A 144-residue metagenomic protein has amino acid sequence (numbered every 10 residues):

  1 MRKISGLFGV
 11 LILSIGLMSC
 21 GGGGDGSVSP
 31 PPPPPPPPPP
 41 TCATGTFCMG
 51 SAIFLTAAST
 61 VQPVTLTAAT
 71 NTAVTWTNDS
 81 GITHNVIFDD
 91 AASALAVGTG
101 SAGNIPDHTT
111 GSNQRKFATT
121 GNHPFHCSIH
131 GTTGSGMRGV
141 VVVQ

Functional and structural regions predicted by a protein language model:
M1-F8: Bacterial N-terminal signal peptides that target proteins for export
G9-S14: Hydrophobic helical h-region of N-terminal Sec-dependent signal peptides in bacterial secretory/periplasmic proteins
G16-S19: C-terminal motif of bacterial Sec signal peptides marking the signal peptidase cleavage site
G21-Q144: Extracytoplasmic copper-binding redox domains, predominantly the cupredoxin/blue-copper superfamily
